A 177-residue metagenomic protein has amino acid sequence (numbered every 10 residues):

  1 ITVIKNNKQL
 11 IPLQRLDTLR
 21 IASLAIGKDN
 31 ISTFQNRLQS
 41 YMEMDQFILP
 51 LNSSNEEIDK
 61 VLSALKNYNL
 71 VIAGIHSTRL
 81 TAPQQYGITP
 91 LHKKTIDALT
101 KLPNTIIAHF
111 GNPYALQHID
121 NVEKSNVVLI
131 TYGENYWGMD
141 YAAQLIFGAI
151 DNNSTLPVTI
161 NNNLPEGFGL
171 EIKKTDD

Functional and structural regions predicted by a protein language model:
I1-D177: Preference for extracellular/luminal or secreted protein segments
